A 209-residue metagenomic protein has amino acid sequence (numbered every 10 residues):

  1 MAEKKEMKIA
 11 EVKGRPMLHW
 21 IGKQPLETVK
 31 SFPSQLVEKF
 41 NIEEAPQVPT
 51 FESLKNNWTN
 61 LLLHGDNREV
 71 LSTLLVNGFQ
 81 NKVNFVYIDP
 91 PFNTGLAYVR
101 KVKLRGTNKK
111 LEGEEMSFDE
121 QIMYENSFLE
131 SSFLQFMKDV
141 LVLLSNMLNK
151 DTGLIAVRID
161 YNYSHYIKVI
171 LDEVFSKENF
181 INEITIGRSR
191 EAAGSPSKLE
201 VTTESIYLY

Functional and structural regions predicted by a protein language model:
M1-L143, D151-T152: DnaQ-like (DEDDh/DEDDy) 3′-5′ exonuclease domain used for proofreading and 3′-end trimming on nucleic acids
R68-V70, F92-N93, N162-S164, S189-E191: Short, solvent-exposed loop/turn segments at secondary-structure junctions
L74, Y166-I170, G194-S195: A short acidic (Asp/Glu
N81-A97, L104-R105, M147, L154 (+3 more regions): Hydrophobic or amphipathic alpha-helical targeting/insertion segments
M116, Y163, S176, K198-V201: Short acidic-hydrophobic sequence patches enriched in Asp/Glu that either
I122-T185: Conserved Class I SAM-dependent methyltransferase catalytic core
E183-A193: RNase H-like polynucleotidyl transferase catalytic core
S189, P196-L208: Polar, glycine-rich mid-to-C-terminal structural blocks that act as macromolecule-binding/assembly scaffolds
